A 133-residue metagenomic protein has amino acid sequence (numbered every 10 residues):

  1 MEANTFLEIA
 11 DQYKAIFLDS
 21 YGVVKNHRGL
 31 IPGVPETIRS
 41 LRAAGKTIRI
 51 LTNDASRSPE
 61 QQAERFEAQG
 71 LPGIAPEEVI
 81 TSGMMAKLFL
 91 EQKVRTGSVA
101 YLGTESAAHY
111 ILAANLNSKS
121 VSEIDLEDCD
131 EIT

Functional and structural regions predicted by a protein language model:
M1-T133: HAD-like aspartate-dependent phosphatase fold
